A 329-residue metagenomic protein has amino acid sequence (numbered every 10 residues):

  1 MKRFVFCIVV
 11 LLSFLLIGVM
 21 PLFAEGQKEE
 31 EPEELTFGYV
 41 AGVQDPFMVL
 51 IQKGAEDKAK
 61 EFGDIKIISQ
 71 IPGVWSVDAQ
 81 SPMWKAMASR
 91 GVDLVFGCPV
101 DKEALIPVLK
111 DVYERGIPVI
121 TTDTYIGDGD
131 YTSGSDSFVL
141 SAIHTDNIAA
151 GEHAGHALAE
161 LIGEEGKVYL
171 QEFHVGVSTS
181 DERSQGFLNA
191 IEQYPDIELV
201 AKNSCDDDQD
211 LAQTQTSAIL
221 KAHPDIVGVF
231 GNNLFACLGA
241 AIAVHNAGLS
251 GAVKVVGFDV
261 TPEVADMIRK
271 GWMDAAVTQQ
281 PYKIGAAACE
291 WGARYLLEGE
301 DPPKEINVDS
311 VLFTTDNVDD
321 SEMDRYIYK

Functional and structural regions predicted by a protein language model:
M1-T36, K60-E61, K110-I117, K329: Short, low-complexity disordered leader/linker segments with a strong preference for bacterial N-terminal type II
K28-E33, Q171, V175, A190-I191 (+1 more regions): Hinge/cleft segment of the Venus flytrap/periplasmic-binding protein
T36-K58, F62, I68-W84, R90-V92 (+3 more regions): Extracytoplasmic "Venus flytrap"
F47-E61, A150-A154, S178-I197, L211 (+3 more regions): Short, solvent-exposed amphipathic alpha-helices that sit in or adjacent to ligand/effector-binding or catalytic
E61-S76, V168-L170, I191-Q209: Short beta-strand elements in bilobed, periplasmic/extracellular small-molecule ligand-binding domains
K85, L94-E114, F187, V200-A201 (+1 more regions): Hydrophobic alpha-helical
K102, P107-A149, T261-R269: Flexible loop/hinge segments that line or gate small-molecule binding clefts
S141-V168, L211-Q213, C237, V260-V264 (+1 more regions): Hydrophobic alpha-helical segments within soluble ligand-binding/sensing domains
